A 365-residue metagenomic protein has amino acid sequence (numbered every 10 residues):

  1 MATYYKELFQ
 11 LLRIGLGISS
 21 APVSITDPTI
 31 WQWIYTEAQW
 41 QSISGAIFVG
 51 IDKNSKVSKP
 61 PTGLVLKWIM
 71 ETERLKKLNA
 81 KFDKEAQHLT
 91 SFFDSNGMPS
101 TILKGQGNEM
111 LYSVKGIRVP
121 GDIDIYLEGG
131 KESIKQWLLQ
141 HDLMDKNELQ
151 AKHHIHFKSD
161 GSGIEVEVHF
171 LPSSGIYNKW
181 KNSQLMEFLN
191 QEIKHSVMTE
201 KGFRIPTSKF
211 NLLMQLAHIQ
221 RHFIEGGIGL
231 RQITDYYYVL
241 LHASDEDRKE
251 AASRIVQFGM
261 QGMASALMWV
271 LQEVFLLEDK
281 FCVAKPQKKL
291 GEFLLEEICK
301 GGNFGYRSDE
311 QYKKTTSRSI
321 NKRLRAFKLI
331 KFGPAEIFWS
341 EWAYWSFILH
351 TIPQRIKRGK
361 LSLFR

Functional and structural regions predicted by a protein language model:
M1-G121, Y126-R365: Conserved NTP-donor binding/palm subdomain of two-metal-ion nucleotidyltransferases/polymerases, i.e., the charged
